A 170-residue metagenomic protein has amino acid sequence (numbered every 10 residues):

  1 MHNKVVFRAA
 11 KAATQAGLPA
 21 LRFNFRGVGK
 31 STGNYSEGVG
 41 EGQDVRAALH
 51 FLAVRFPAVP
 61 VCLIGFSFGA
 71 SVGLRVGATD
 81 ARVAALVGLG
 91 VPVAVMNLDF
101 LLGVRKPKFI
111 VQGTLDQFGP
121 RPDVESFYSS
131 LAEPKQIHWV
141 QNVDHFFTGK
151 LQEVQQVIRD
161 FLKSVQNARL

Functional and structural regions predicted by a protein language model:
M1-N24: Short, surface-exposed "cap/lid" segments of acyl-processing enzymes
V5, Y35-F56: Alpha/beta-hydrolase active-site loop
G65-G73: Gly/Ala-rich beta-loop-alpha elbow adjacent to hydrolase catalytic centers
V104-R105, F109-Q112, D116: Short beta-strand/loop motif that positions the catalytic acidic residue of the alpha/beta-hydrolase fold
T114-G119, H145-F146: Acidic catalytic loop of the alpha/beta-hydrolase fold
S130-F146: Catalytic histidine neighborhood in serine/cysteine hydrolases with alpha/beta-hydrolase-type architecture
T148-F161: Post-His helix in hydrolase/transferase enzymes
